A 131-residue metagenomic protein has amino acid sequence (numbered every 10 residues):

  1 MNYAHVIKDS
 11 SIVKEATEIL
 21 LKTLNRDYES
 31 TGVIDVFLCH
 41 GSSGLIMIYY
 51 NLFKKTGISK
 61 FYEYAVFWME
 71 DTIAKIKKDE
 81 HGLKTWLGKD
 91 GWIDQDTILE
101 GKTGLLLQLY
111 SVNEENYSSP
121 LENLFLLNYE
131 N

Functional and structural regions predicted by a protein language model:
M1-F37: Eukaryotic tandem repeat interaction scaffolds
N2-V6, N51-S59, F67, D71 (+1 more regions): Terminal, non-catalytic domain-edge segments
K14-R26, S43-G44, Y62-D71: Active/binding-pocket-proximal capping segment
L24-S42, G88-E100: Solvent-exposed loop and edge beta-strand segments that line ligand/cofactor-binding and catalytic clefts
S30-Y64, W68: Loop/turn-rich, solvent-exposed surfaces of beta-rich toroidal or solenoidal domains
